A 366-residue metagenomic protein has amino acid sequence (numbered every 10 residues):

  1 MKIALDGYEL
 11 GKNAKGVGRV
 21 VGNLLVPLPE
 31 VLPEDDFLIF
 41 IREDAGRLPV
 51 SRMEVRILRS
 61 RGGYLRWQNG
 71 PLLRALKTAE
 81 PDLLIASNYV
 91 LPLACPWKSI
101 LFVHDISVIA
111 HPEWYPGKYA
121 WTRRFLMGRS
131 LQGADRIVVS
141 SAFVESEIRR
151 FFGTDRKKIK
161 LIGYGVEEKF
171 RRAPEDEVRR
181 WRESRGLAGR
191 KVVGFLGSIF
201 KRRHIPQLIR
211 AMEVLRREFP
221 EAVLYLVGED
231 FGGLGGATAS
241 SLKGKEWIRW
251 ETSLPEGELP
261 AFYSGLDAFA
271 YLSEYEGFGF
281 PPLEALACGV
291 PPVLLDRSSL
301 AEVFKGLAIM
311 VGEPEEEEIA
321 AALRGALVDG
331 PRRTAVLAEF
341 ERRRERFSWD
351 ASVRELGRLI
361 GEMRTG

Functional and structural regions predicted by a protein language model:
M1-G366: Carbohydrate transferase catalytic cores enriched for Leloir-type hexosyltransferases
